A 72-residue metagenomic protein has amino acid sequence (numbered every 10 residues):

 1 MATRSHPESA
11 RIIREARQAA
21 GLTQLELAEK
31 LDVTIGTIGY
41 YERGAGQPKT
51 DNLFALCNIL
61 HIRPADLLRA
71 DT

Functional and structural regions predicted by a protein language model:
M1-A19: A short, Lys/Arg-rich alpha-helix, primarily the initiator
M1-R4, Y40, N58, L68-T72: Short, charged recognition helix plus adjacent turn of helix-turn-helix-like nucleic-acid-binding domains
I12, T23, K49-N52, R63: Residues that mark the N-terminal boundary/hinge immediately upstream of a DNA-recognition element
Q18, D32, R43-A45, T72: Residue-level detection of the helix-turn-helix DNA-binding "recognition helix"
Q18, E29, N58: Alpha-helical residues within the helix-turn-helix
G21-Y40: Short alpha-helical DNA-recognition segment
D32, D51-D66: DNA major-groove recognition helix of helix-turn-helix/homeodomain DNA-binding modules
